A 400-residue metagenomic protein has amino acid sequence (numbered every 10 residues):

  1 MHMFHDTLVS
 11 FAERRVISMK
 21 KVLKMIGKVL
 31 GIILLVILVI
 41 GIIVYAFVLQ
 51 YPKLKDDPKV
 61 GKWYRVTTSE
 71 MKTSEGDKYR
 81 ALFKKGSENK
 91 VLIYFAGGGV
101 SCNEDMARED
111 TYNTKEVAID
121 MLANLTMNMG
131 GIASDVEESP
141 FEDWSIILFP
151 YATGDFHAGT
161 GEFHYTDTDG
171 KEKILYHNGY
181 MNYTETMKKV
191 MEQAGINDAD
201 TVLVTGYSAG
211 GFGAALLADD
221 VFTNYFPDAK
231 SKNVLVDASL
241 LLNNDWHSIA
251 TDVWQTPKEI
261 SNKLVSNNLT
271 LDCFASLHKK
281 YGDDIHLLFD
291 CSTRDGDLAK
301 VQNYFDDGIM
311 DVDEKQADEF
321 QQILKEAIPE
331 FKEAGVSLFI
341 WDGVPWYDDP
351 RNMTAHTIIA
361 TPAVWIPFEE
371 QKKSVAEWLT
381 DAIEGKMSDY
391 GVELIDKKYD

Functional and structural regions predicted by a protein language model:
M1-S18: Short, Lys/Arg-enriched N-terminal segments with co-localized hydrophobic residues within the first ~10-30 amino acids
F11-A12, M19, E70, K115: Compositionally biased regions
R15-G27: Short, Lys/Arg-rich N-terminal segment immediately upstream of the first membrane anchor
M25-Y207, F212-D400: C-terminal His-loop and adjacent cap/lid subdomain of alpha/beta-hydrolase
